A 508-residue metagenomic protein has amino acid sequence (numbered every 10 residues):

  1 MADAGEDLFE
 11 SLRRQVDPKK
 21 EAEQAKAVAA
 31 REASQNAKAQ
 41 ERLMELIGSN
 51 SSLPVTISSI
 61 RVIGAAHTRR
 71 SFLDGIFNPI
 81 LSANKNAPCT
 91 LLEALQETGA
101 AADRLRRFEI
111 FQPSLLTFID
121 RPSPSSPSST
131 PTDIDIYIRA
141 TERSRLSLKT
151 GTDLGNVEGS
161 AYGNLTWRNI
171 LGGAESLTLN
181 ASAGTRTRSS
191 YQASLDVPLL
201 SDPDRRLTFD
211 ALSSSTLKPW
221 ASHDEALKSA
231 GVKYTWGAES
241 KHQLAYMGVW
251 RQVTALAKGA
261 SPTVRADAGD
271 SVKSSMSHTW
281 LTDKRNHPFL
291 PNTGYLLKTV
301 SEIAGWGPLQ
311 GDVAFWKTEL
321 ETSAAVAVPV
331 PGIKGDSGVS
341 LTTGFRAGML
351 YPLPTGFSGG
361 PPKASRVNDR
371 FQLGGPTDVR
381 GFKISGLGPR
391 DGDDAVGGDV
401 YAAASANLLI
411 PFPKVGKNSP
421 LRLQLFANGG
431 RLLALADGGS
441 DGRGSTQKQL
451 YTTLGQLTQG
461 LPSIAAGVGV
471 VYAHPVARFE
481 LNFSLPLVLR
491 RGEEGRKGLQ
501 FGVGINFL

Functional and structural regions predicted by a protein language model:
A2-E158, N164-W167, T178-L199, K228 (+6 more regions): Periplasmic polypeptide-binding modules associated with outer-membrane biogenesis and secretion
A66, L154-N156, A427, Y472-V476: A generic beta-sheet turn/junction motif
T68, S82-A83, R145-S147, L171-G172 (+12 more regions): Short beta-strands and strand-coil junctions in structured, solvent-facing domains, enriched
F77, G259, G439-D441, G495-R496: Short, glycine/charged-enriched secondary-structure capping and boundary segments
T98, R107-K298, R380-G381, L387 (+2 more regions): Gram-negative/organellar outer-membrane beta-barrel architecture
T263-G269, K273-G455, F501-N506: C-terminal outer-membrane beta-barrel translocator/porin domains of Gram-negative envelope proteins and their
A402, S419-L425, P462-A466, P475-F479 (+1 more regions): A short pocket-lining beta-strand/turn micro-motif at the edge of beta-sheets
R443-L487: C-terminal structured "cap/appendage" subdomains that terminate the fold
